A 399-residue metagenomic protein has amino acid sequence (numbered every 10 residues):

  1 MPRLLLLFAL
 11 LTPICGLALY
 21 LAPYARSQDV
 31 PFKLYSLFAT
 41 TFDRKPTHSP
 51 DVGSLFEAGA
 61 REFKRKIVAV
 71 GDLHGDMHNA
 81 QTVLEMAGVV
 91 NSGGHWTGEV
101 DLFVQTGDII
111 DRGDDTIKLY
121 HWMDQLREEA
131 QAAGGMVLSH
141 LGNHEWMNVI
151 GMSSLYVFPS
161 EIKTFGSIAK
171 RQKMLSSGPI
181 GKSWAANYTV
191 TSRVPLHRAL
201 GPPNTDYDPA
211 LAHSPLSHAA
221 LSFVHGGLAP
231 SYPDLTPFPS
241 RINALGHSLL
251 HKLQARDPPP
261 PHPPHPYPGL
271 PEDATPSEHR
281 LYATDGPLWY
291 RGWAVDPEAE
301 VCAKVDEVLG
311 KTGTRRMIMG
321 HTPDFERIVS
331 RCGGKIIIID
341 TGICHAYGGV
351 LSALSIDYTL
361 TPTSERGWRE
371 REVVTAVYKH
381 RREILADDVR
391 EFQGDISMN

Functional and structural regions predicted by a protein language model:
M1-N399: Feature recognizes metal-dependent phosphohydrolase scaffolds
